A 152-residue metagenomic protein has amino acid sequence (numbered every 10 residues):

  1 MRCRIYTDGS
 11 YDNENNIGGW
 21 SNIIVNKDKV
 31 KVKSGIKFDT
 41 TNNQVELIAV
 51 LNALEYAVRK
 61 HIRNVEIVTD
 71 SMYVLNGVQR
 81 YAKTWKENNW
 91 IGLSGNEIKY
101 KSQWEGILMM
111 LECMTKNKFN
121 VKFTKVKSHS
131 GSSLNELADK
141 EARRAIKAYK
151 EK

Functional and structural regions predicted by a protein language model:
M1-V45, N52-R63, D139-K152: RNase H-like nuclease fold core
S10-N16, L54-L137, E141: RNase H catalytic domain
V45-E46, L134: Hydrophobic (often cysteine-bearing) scaffold residues that line and stabilize catalytic clefts of nucleotide/cofactor
E46-L47, Y100: A conditional alpha-helix N-cap/helix-loop micro-motif detector
